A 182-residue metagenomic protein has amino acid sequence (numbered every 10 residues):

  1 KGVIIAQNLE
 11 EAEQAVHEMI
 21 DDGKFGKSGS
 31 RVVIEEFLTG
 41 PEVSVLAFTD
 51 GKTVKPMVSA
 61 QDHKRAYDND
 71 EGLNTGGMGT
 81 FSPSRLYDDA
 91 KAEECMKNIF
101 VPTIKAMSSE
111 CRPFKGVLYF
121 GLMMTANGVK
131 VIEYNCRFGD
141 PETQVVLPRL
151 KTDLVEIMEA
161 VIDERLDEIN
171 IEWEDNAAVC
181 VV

Functional and structural regions predicted by a protein language model:
I4, S44-A47, F120-M123, V179-C180: Short beta-strand scaffold segments in enzyme catalytic cores
I5-S44, P102-C111: Conserved ATP-binding module of the ATP-grasp superfamily
D22-S28, E36-G40, A47-G51, G72-N74 (+4 more regions): Solvent-exposed alpha-helices and their adjacent loops that cap or buttress functional pockets in soluble metabolic
A47-T49, V54-I99, N135-L150: ATP-dependent carboxylate/phosphate-activation module, predominantly the ATP-grasp catalytic core and closely related
K55, L118, K130-I132: Protein kinase-like catalytic core scaffold
M96-L118, N135-V182: Active-site "cap" helix and flanking loop/linker of ATP-utilizing ligase/carboxylase catalytic domains
